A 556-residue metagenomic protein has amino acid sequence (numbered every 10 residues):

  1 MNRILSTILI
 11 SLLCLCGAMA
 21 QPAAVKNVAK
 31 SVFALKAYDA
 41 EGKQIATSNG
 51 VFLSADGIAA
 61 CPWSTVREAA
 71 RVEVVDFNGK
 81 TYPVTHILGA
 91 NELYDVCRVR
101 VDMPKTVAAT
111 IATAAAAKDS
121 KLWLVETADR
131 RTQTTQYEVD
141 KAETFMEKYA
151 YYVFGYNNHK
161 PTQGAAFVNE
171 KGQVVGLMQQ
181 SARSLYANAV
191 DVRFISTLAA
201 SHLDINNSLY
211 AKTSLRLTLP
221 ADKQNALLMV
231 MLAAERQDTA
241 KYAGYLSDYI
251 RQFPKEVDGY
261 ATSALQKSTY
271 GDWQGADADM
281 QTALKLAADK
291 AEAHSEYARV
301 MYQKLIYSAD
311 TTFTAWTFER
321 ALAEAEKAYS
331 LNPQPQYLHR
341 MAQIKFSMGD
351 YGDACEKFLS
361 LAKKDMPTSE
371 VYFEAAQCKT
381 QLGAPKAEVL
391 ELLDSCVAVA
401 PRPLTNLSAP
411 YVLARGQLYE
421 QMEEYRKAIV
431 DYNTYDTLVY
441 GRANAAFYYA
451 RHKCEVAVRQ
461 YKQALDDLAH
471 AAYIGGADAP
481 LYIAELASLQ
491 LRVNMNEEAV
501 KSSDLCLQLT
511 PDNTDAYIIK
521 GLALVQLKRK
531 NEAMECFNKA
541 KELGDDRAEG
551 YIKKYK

Functional and structural regions predicted by a protein language model:
Q21, Y38-P62, Y82-P83, G164-A166: A conserved glycine-rich beta-strand in the N-terminal activation segment of trypsin-fold
P22-V25, L177-K241: C-terminal cap/linker of serine protease catalytic domains
A29-K43, S48, D102-V107, Q133-S201: Active-site region of chymotrypsin-like
S54-V125, R130-T134, K148-Y151, Y156-N157 (+1 more regions): Conserved active-site neighborhood of the chymotrypsin/trypsin-like protease fold
T262, E296, R340, E374 (+6 more regions): Canonical tetratricopeptide repeat
L265, R299, I306, Q343 (+6 more regions): Residue-level recognition of tetratricopeptide repeat
T269, Q303-Y307, S347-M348, Q381-L382 (+5 more regions): Register position in tetratricopeptide repeats
